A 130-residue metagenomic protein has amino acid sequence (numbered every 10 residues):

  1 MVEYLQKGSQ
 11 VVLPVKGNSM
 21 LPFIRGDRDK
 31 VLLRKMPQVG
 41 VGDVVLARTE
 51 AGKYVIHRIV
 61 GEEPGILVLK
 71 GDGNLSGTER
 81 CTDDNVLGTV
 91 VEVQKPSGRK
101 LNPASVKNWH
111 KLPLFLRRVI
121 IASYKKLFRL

Functional and structural regions predicted by a protein language model:
V2-L130: Extended hydrophobic leader/signal-anchor segments used for secretion and membrane insertion
